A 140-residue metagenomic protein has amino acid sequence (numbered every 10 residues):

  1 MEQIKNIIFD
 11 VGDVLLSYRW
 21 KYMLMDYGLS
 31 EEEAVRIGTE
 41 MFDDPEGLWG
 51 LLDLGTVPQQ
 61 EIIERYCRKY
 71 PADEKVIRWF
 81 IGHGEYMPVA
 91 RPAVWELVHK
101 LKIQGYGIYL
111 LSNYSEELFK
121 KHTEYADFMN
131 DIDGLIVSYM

Functional and structural regions predicted by a protein language model:
M1-D44: Active-site neighborhood of HAD-like aspartate-dependent phosphohydrolases
E2-I4, G105, I132: A general structural motif
N6, I77-Y109, K120: Short, acidic loop-to-helix structural element flanking the phosphoryl-transfer center in phosphate-processing enzymes
D10-D13, G55, L101, L110 (+1 more regions): Generic structural signal for small/hydrophobic residues in well-ordered secondary structure, especially within
L24-M25, A34-F42, G50-L51, F80-M87 (+1 more regions): Helical cap/lid subdomains and adjacent loops of hydrolase enzymes that gate the active-site channel and determine
W49-W79: A metal-dependent, Asp-based hydrolase signature
N113: Cofactor-binding loop segments of dinucleotide-utilizing enzymes, especially the Rossmann-like FAD- and NAD(P)+-binding
E116-M140: Substrate-recognition "cap/lid" segment bordering the active-site pocket of phosphatases
